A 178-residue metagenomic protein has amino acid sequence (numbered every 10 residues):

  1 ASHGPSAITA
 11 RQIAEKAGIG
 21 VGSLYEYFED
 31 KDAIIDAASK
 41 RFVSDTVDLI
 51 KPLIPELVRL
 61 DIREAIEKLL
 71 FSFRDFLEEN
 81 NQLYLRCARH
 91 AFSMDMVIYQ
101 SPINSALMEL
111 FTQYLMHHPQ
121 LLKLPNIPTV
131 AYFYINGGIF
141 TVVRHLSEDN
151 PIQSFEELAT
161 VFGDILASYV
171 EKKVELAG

Functional and structural regions predicted by a protein language model:
A1, A38-K68, Y84: Amphipathic alpha-helical linker/stalk segments
S2-A33, A37: Helix-turn-helix
S6, I35-F42, L49, C87 (+2 more regions): Alpha-helical DNA-contacting segments of helix-turn-helix folds
A7-T9, K31, P119, P125-I127 (+1 more regions): Short glycine/proline-centered loop/turn elements that form peptide/ligand docking sites
K40, L60-E78, P128, Y132 (+2 more regions): Amphipathic alpha-helical segments that line or abut small-molecule/effector binding pockets and mediate allosteric
S44-K51, E64-F71, D75-E79, M94-Q120 (+1 more regions): Amphipathic alpha-helical packing segments from all-alpha helical-bundle domains
L85, R89, V97, H117-I165 (+1 more regions): Hydrophobic/aromatic-rich alpha-helical bundle segments in the mid-to-C-terminal region
